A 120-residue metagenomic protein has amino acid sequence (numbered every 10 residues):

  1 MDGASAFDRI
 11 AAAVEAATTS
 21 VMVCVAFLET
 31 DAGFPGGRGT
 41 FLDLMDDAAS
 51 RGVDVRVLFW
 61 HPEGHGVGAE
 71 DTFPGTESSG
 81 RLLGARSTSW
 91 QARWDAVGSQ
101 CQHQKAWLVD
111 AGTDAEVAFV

Functional and structural regions predicted by a protein language model:
M1-A16, E29-V120: HKD-type phospholipase D/PLD-like phosphodiesterase module
